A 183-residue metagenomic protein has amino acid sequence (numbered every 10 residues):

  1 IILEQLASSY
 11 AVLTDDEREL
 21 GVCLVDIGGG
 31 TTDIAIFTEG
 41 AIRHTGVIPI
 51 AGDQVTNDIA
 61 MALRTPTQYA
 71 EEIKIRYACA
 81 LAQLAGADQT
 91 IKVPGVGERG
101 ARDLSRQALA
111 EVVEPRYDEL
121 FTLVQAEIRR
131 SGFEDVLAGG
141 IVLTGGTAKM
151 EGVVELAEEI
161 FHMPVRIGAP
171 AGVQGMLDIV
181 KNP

Functional and structural regions predicted by a protein language model:
I1-L24, A41-I42, G52, L63-P115 (+6 more regions): Nucleotide/phosphate-binding catalytic cleft detector across ATP-hydrolyzing and phosphate-transferring enzymes
L24-T31, F37-G40, A51-G52, G145-M150: A short acidic Gly-Thr/Ser loop motif
T45-V47: Residue-level detector of high-confidence beta-strand sites
L120, E127: Conserved phosphate-binding loops in N-terminal lobes of ATP-dependent enzymes of the actin/Hsp70/sugar-kinase
G139-G145, V153: Helical hairpin unit composed of two closely spaced alpha helices linked by a short loop
N182-P183: A contiguous, mid-protein "functional segment" used to position or interact with cofactors/ions or partner subunits
